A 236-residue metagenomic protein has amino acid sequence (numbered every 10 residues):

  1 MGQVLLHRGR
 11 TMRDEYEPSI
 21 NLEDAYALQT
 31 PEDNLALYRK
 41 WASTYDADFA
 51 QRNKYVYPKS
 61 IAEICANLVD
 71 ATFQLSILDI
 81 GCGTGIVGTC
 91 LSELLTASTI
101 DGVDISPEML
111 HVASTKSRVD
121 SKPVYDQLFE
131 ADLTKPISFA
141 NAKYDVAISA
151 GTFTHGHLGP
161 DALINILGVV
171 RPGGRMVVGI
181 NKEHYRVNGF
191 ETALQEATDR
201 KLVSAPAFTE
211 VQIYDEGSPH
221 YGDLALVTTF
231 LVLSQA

Functional and structural regions predicted by a protein language model:
G2-T44: N-terminal, positively charged/glycine-rich alpha-helical extensions of SAM-dependent methyltransferases
Y55-F73: Conserved alpha-helix/loop element of class I SAM-dependent methyltransferases that forms part of the SAM/SAH-binding
S76-P136: Class I SAM-dependent methyltransferase SAM/SAH-binding core
I137-A147: A short acidic, Gly/Pro-enriched loop at the edge of an enzyme's catalytic core that lines a small-molecule cofactor
D161-P172: A short glycine-rich, Lys/Arg-flanked "PGG" loop and its adjoining helix->strand segment in the class I
G173-N181: Conserved beta-strand signature within the Rossmann-like core of class I S-adenosyl-L-methionine
N188-E210: Conserved Class I S-adenosyl-L-methionine
E216-A236: Core SAM-dependent methyltransferase catalytic element
